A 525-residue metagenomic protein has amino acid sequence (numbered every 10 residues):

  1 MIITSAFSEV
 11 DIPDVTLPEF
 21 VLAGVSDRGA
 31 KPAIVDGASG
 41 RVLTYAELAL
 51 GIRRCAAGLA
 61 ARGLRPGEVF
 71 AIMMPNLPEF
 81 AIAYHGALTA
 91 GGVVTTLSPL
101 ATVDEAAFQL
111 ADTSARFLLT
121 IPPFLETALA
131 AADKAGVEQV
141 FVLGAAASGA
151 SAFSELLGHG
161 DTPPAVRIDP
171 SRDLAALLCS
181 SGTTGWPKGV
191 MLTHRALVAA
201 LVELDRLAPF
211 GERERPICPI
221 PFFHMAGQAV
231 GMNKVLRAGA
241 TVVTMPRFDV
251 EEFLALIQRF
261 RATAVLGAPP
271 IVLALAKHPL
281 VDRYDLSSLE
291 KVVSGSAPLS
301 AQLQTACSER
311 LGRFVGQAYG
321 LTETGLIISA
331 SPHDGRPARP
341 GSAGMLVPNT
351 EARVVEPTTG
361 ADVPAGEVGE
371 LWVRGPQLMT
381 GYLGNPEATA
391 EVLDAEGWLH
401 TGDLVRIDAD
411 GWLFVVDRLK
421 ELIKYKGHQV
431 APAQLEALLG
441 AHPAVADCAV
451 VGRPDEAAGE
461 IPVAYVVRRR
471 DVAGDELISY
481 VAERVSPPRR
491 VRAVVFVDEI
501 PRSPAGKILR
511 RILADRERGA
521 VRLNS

Functional and structural regions predicted by a protein language model:
I12-D14, G29-A30, S148, G160-C179 (+2 more regions): Conserved pre-ATP/AMP-binding loop-to-beta segment of ANL
P13, A33-L77, A81-H85, T102-A107 (+1 more regions): Conserved AMP-binding/adenylate-forming core of the ANL superfamily
V42-A46, A175-A199: Conserved AMP-binding A3 loop
A90-G91, V198-R215, F223-A264, H278: Conserved AMP-binding/adenylation subdomain of ANL enzymes
A101, L118-T120, V265, G375 (+6 more regions): AMP-binding/adenylate-forming catalytic core of the ANL superfamily
P123-S171, P279: ANL superfamily adenylate-forming
R237, L254, R259-L266, A276-A338 (+1 more regions): Gly/Ser/Thr-rich phosphate-binding loop
M345-N349, A361-V392, V430, V472: Conserved ATP/PPi-binding loop(s) of AMP-dependent carboxylate-activating enzymes
